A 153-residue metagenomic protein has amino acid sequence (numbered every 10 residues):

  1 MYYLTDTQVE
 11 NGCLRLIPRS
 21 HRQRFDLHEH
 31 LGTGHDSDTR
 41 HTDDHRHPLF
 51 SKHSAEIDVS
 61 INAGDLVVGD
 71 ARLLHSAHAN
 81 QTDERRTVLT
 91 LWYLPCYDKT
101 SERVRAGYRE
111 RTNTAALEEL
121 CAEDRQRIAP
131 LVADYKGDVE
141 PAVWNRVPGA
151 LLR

Functional and structural regions predicted by a protein language model:
T7-L74: Double-stranded beta-helix
R72-R153: Non-heme Fe(II)/2-oxoglutarate
